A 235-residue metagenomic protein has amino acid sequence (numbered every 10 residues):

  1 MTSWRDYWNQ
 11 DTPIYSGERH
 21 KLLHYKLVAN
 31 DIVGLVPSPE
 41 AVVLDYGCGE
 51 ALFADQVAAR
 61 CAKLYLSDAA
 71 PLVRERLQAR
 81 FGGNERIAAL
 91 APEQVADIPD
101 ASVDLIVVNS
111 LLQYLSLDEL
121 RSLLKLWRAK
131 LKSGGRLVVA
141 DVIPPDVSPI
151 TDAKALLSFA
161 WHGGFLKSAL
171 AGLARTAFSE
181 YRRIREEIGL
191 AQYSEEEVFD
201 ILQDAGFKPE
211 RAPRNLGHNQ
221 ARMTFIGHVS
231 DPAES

Functional and structural regions predicted by a protein language model:
M1-V36, E40, E50-E85, A91-D97 (+1 more regions): Class I (Rossmann-like) S-adenosyl-L-methionine-dependent methyltransferase catalytic domain, capturing the SAM-binding
V42, K63, S102-D104: Structural signature of beta-strand start/N-cap positions in the alpha/beta core of ABC transporter nucleotide-binding
Y46: Conserved beta-strand/loop positions that form the S-adenosyl-L-methionine
V107: A conserved beta-strand element that flanks and buttresses the S-adenosyl-L-methionine
S110-L111: Short catalytic micro-motifs in class I SAM-dependent methyltransferases
S116-L117: Helix-capping/helix-break motifs at membrane-protein junctions, especially on the cytosolic side just before or after
R121-S133: A short glycine-rich, Lys/Arg-flanked "PGG" loop and its adjoining helix->strand segment in the class I
